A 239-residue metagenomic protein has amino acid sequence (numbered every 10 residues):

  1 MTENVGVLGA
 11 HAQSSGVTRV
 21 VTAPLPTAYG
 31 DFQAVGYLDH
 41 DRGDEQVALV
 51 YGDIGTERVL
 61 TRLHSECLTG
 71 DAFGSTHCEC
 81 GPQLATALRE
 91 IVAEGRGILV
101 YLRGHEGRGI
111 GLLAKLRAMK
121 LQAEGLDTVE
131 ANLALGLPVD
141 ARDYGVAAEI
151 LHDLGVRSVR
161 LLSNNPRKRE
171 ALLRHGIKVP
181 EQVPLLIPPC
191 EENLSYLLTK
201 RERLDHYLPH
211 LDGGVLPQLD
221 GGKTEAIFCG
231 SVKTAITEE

Functional and structural regions predicted by a protein language model:
M1-E239: Catalytic domains of riboflavin
